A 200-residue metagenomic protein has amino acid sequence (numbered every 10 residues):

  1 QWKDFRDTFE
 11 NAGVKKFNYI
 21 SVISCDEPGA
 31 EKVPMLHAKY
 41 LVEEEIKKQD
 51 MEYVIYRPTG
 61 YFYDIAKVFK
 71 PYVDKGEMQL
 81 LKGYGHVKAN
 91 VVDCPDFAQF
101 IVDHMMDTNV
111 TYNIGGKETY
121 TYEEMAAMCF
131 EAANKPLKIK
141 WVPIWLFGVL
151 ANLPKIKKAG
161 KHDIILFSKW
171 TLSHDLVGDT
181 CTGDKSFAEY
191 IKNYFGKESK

Functional and structural regions predicted by a protein language model:
Q1-F17, H37-E45: NAD(P)-cofactor binding segment of oxidoreductase domains
S21, L41-K70: Conserved beta-loop-beta element that borders a ligand/cofactor-binding pocket
I23-L36, Y61-A66: Conserved catalytic-site region of short-chain dehydrogenase/reductase
Y61, G83-H104, V110-N113: Substrate-positioning beta->alpha
Y63-Y72, D103-Y112, K135-L137: Glycine/proline-rich active-site loop of Rossmann-fold NAD(P)-dependent oxidoreductases
Y72-G83: A short C-terminal helix-loop "cap" of Rossmann-like NAD(P)-dependent dehydrogenase/epimerase domains
H86-P95, I114-A132, I144-V149, K185: Substrate-binding strand-loop-helix patch in Rossmann-like NAD(P)-dependent oxidoreductase/epimerase domains
I144-K200: A hydrophobic C-terminal alpha-helical subdomain
